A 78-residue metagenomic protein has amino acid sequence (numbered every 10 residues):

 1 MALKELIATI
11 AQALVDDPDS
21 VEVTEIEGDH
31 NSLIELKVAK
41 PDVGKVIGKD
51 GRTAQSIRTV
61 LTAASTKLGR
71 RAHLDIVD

Functional and structural regions predicted by a protein language model:
M1-K45, Q55-D78: RNA-contacting regions in translation and RNA-metabolism proteins, encompassing KH/S1 modules where present
